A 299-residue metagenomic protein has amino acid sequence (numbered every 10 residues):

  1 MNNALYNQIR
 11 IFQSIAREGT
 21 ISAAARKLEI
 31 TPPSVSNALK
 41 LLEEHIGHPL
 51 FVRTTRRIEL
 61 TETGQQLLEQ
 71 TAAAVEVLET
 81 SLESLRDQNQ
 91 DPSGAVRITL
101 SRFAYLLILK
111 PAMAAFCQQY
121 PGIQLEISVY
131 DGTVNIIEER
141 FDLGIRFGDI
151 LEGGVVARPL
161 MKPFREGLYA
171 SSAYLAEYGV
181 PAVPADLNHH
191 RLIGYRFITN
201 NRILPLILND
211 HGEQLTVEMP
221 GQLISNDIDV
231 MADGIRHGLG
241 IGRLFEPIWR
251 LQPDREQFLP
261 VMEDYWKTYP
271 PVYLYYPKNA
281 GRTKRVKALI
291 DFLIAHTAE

Functional and structural regions predicted by a protein language model:
M1-N2, E69, G122, E246-R255 (+2 more regions): C-terminal effector-binding regulatory domain of bacterial HTH transcription factors
Q13-E29: Short helix-boundary/capping micro-motifs
T31, A38-L41, A112: Residues within the DNA-recognition helix of helix-turn-helix
E43-L60: A short LG(V/I)-centered, amphipathic sequence patch enriched for acidic residue(s) preceding the LG motif
H45, L67-N89: Alpha-helical linker/hinge and terminal dimerization helices associated with HTH transcriptional regulators
G94-V156: Central regulatory/effector-binding core of bacterial HTH transcription factors
S128-S225: Acidic, Gly/Pro-rich loop/turn segments at junctions of secondary structure
L215-P260, W266-K267, R282: Hydrophobic hinge/microswitch elements
